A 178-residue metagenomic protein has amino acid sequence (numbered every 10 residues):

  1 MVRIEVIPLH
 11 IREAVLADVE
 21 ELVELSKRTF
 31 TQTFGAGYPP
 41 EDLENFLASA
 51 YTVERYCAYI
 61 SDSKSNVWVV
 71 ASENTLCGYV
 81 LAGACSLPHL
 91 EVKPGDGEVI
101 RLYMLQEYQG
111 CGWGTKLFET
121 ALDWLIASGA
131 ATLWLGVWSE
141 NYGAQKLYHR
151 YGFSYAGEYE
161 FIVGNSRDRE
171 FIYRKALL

Functional and structural regions predicted by a protein language model:
I4, L9, E13-A17, E24-A36 (+6 more regions): Acetyl-CoA-dependent GNAT
A17-D18, G112: Short helix-adjacent coil turns
K93-G97, A131-W134, W138-Q145, H149-L178: C-terminal "cap" of GNAT-fold acetyltransferases
L105-E107, C111, S139-E140: Active-site acidic-Proline motif in GNAT/NAT acetyltransferases
